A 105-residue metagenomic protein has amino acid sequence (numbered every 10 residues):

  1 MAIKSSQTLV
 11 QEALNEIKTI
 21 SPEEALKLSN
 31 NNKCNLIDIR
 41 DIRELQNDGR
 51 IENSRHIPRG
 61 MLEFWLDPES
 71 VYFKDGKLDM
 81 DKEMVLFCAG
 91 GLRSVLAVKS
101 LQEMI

Functional and structural regions predicted by a protein language model:
M1-E52: Flexible, polar/low-complexity N-terminal or interdomain linker segments that lie immediately upstream of folded
R43, E63, S94: Glycine-rich nucleotide phosphate-binding loop and flanking beta-alpha elements of Rossmann-like dinucleotide-binding
Q46-D48, L66, L96-V98: Short glycine-/acidic-enriched loop or helix-start segments at secondary-structure transitions that form or flank
R50, M61, G91-L92: Gly/Ser/Thr-rich helix-start
E52-N53, K82: Short acidic capping loops at alpha-helix termini that bridge into adjacent secondary structure
S54-R59: Short hydrophobic/aromatic-enriched beta-strand-loop microsegments
F64-S70: Short, charged, surface-exposed secondary-structure boundary motifs
V71-I105: Catalytic cysteine-centered active loop of the rhodanese-like fold, especially the PTP/DSP P-loop
